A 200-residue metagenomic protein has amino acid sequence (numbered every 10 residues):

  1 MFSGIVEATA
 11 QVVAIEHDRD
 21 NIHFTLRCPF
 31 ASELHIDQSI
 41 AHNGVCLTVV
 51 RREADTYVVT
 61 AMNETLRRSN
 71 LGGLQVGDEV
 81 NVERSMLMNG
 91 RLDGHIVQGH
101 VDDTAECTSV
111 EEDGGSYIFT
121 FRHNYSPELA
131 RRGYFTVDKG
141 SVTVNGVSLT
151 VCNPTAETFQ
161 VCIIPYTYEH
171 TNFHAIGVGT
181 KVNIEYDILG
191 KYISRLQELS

Functional and structural regions predicted by a protein language model:
M1-S200: Conserved loop->alpha-helix
